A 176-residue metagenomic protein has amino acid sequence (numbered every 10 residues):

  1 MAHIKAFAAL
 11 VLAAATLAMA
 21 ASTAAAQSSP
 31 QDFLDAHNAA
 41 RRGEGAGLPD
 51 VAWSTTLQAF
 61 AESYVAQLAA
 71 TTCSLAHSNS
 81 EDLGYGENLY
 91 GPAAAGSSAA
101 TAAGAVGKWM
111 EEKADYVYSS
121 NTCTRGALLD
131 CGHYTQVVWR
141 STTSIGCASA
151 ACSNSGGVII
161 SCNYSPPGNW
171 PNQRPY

Functional and structural regions predicted by a protein language model:
M1-A14: Classical eukaryotic N-terminal signal peptides for Sec-dependent ER targeting/secretion, especially the positively
A14-S28: N-terminal signal peptide
A24-S28, D32, A93-G96, N154: Conserved, non-catalytic sequence blocks in retroelement Pol enzymes and Pol-derived host proteins
A25-G86: Short, well-ordered surface patches within globular domains
W53-T55, Y90, W109, W139: Tryptophan-centered motif/residue detector
F60, N88, A105-K108: Generic beta-strand or strand-like secondary-structure segments
S80, G96-Y176: Disulfide-stabilized extracellular recognition modules
E87-A93: Well-structured core secondary-structure elements of compact alpha/beta domains
